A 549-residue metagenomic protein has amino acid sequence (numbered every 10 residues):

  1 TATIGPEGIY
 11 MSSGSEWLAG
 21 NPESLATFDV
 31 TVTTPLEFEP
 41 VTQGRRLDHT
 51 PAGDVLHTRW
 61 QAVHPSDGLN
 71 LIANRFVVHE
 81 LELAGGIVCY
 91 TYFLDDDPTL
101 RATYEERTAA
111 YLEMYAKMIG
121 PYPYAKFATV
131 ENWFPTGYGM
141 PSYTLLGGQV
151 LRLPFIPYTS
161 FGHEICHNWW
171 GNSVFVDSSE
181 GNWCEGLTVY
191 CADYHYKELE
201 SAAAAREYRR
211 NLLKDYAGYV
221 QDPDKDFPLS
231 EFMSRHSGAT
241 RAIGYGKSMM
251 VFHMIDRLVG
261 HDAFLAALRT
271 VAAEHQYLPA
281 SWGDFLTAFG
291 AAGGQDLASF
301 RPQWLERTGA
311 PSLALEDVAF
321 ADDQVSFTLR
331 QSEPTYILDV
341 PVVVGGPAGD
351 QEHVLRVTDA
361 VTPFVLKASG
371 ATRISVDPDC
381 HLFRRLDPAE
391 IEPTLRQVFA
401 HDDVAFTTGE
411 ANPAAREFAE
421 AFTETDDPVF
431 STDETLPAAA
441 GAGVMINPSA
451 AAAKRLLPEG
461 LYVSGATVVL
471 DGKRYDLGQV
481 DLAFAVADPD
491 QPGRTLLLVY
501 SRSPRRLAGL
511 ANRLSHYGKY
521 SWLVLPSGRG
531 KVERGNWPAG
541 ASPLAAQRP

Functional and structural regions predicted by a protein language model:
T1-F76: Extended, low-hydrophobicity, Ser/Thr/Pro/Gly-biased non-transmembrane segments
L18-E39, W60-Q61, P65, D95-K126 (+1 more regions): Zn2+-dependent metallopeptidase catalytic core
V41, L297-A298, P311-D377, E417: Beta-strand-rich binding/interaction modules
W60, T91-E333: Hydrophobic alpha-helical and helix-loop surface patches within well-folded domains that function as non-catalytic
V63-N74, S369-R384: C-terminal beta-strand-rich structural cap/linker in extracellular carbohydrate-active enzymes
G85-P98, A267, Q397-G409: Acidic/histidine-rich, surface-exposed loop or edge segments in extracytoplasmic proteins
D377-I391, P504-R506: Short acidic/polar inter-strand loop motif in beta-rich domains
E392-P549: Solvent-exposed alpha-helical segments and adjacent loops that form catalytic or protein-interaction surfaces
